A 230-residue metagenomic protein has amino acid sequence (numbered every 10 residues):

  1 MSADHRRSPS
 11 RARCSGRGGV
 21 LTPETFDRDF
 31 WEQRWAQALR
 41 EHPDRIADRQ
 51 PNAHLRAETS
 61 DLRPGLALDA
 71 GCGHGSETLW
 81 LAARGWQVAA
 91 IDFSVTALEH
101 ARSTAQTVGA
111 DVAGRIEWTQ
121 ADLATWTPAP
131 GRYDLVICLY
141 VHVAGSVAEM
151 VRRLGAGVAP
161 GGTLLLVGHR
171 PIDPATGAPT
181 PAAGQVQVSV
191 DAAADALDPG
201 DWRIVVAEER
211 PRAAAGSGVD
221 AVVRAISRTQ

Functional and structural regions predicted by a protein language model:
S2-L62: Conserved class I S-adenosyl-L-methionine
P64-G73: Conserved class I S-adenosyl-L-methionine
S94-T96: Conserved SAM/SAH-binding beta-strand->alpha-helix loop
A110-L123: Conserved SAM-binding strand-loop segment of SAM-dependent methyltransferases
W126-L135: A short acidic, Gly/Pro-enriched loop at the edge of an enzyme's catalytic core that lines a small-molecule cofactor
V143-L154: A short, conserved alpha-helix within the catalytic core of class I
G161-H169: Conserved beta-strand signature within the Rossmann-like core of class I S-adenosyl-L-methionine
Q185-D201: Short alpha-helix
